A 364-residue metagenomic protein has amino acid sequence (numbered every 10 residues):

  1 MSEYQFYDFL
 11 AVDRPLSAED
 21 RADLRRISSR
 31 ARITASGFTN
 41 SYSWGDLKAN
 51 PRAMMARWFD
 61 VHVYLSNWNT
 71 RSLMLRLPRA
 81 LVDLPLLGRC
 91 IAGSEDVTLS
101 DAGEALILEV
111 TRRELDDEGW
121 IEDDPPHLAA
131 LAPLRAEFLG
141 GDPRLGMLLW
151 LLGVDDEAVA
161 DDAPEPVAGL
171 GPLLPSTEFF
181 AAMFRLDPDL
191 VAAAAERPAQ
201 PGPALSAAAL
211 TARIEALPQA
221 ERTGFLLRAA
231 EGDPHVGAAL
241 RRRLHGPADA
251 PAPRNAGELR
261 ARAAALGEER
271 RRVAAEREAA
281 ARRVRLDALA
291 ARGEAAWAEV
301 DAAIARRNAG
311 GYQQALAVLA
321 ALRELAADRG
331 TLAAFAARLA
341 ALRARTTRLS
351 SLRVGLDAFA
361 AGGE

Functional and structural regions predicted by a protein language model:
M1-N40, M54, W58, N69 (+3 more regions): C-terminal structured domains
S29-E122: An N-terminal, globular interaction/scaffold subdomain
D46, N50, D142, G171-L174 (+5 more regions): Alpha-helix boundary/N-cap detector
R89, A129, A136, A192 (+7 more regions): Polar/charged alpha-helical tracts
V97-E269, V273-V284: Mixed-charge (acidic/basic) macromolecular-recognition segments
